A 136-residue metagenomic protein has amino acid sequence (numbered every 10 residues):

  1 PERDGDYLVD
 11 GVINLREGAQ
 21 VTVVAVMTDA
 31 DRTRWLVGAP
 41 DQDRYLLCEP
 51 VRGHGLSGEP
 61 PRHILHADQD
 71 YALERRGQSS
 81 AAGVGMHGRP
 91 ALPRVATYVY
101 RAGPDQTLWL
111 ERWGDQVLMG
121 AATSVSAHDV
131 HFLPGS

Functional and structural regions predicted by a protein language model:
P1-S136: Mixed-charge, low-complexity intrinsically disordered regions
